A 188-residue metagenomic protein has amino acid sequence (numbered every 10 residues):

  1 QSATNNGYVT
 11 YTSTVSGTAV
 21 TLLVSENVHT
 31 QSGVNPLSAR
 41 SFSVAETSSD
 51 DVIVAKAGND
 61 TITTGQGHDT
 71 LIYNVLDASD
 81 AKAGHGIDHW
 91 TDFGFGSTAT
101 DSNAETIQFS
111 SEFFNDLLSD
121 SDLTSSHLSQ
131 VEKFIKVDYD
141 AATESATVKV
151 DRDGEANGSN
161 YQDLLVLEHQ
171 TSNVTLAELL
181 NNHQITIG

Functional and structural regions predicted by a protein language model:
S2-A45, A104, S129-G188: Low-complexity acidic/polar repeat-biased segments
A45-H127: Acidic, glycine-rich calcium-binding repeat modules characteristic of RTX/beta-roll and related beta-solenoid repeat
